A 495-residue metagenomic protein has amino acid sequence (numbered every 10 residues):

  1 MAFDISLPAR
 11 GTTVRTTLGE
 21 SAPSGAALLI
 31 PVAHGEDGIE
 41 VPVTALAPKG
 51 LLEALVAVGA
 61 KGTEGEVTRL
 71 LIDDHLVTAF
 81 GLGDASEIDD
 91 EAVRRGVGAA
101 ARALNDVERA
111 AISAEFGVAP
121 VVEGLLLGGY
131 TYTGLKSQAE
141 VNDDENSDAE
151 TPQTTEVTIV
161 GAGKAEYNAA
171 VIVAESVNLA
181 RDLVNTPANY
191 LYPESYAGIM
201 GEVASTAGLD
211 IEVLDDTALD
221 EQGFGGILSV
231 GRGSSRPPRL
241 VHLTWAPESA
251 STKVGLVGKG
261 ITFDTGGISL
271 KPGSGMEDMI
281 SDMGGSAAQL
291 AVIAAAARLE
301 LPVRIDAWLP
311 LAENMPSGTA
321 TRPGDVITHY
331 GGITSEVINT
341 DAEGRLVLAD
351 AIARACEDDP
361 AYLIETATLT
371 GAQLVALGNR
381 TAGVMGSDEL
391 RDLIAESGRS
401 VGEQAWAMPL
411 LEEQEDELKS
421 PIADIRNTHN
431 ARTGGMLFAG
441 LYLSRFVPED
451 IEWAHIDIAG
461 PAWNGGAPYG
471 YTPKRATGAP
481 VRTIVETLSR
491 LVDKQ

Functional and structural regions predicted by a protein language model:
M1-K253, R298, S400, P468 (+3 more regions): Glycine-/small-residue-enriched capping loops at alpha/beta junctions
A2-L7, G62, A197-Q495: A generic structural signal for tightly packed, nonpolar segments enriched in small/aliphatic residues
